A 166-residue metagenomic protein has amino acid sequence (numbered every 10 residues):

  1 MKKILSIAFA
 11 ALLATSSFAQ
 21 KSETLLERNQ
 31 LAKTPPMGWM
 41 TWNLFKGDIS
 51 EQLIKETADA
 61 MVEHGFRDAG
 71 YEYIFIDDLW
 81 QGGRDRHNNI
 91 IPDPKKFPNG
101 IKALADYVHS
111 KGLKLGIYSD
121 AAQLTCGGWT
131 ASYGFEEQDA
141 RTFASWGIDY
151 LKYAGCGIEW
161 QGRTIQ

Functional and structural regions predicted by a protein language model:
M1-K21: Bacterial Sec-dependent N-terminal signal peptides
A11, L31, F66-D68: A generic structural signal for short, solvent-exposed coil/turn residues that cap or connect secondary-structure
A14, L44-S50, K102, Q123: Short linear sequence elements within intrinsically disordered, low-complexity coil regions
A14-S16, P36, Y71: A generic alpha-helix preference that emphasizes hydrophobic side chains
Q20-K55, A60: N-terminal module-boundary/linker segments of secreted carbohydrate-active enzymes
T57, M61-G162: Aromatic-lined carbohydrate-binding/catalytic grooves of carbohydrate-active enzymes
Q166: Catalytic-core region of carbohydrate-active enzymes that cleave or remodel glycosidic bonds
